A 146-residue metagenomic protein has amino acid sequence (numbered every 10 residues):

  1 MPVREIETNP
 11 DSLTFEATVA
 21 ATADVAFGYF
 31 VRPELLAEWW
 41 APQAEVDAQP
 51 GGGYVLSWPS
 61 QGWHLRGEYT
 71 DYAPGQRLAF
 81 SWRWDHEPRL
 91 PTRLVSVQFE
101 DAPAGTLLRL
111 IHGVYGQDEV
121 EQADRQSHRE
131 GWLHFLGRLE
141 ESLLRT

Functional and structural regions predicted by a protein language model:
M1-E45: Hydrophobic ligand-binding cavity/cleft-lining segments
P10, V25, Y54-V55, H64-R66 (+1 more regions): Charge-dense, helix-prone N-terminal extensions
A17, L110-G113: Short, hydrophobic/aromatic-enriched beta-strand segments in well-ordered soluble domains
A26-F27, L36, Y54, Y69 (+4 more regions): Hydrophobic pocket/interface hotspot
E45-V46, S60-A104, G113-Y115: Hydrophobic-ligand binding "helix-grip"
Q49-G53: Short coil-to-beta transition motif at edge beta-strands of beta-rich domains
V114-T146: A conserved amphipathic terminal alpha-helix motif
